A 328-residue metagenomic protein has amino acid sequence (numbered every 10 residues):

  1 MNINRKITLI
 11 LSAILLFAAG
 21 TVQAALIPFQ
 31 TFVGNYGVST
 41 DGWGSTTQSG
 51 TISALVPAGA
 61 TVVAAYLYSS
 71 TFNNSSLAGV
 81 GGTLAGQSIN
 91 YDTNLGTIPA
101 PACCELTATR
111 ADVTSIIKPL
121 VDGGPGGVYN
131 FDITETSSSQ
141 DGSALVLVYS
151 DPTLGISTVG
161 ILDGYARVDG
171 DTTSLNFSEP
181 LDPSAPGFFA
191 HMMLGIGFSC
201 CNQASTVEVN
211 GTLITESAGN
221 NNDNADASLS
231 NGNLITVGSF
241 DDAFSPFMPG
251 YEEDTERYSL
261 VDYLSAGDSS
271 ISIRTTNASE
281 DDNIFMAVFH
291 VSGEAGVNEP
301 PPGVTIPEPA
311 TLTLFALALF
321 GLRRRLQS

Functional and structural regions predicted by a protein language model:
N2-I10: Bacterial N-terminal signal peptides that target proteins for export
L11-L16, A318: Hydrophobic helical h-region of N-terminal Sec-dependent signal peptides in bacterial secretory/periplasmic proteins
A19-T21: N-terminal signal peptide c-region/cleavage motif recognized by signal peptidases
A25-G303: Disulfide-rich extracellular domains of secreted proteins
T305-R324: A short, hydrophobic C-terminal helix/tail in secreted or cell-surface proteins
L326-S328: Membrane-interface capping segments at transmembrane-helix boundaries
